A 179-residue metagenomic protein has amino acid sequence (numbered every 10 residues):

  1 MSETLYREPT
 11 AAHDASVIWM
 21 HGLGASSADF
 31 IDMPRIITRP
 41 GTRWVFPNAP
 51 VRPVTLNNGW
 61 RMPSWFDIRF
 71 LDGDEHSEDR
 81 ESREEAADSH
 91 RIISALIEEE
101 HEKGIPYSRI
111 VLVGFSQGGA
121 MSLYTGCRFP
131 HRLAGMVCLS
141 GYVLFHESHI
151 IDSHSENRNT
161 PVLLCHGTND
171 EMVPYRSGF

Functional and structural regions predicted by a protein language model:
S2-R109: Serine-hydrolase catalytic machinery in alpha/beta-hydrolase-like enzymes
S16, V45, V111, V137 (+1 more regions): A structural signal for isolated positions on well-ordered beta-strands in alpha/beta enzyme cores
M20-G22, S140, H166-G167: The conserved beta1-alpha1 loop
F30-M33, P174-F179: Short alpha-helix in the alpha/beta-hydrolase fold that links the catalytic acid
H101, P106-N157: Primarily recognizes the serine-hydrolase "nucleophile elbow" in alpha/beta-hydrolase and SGNH/GDSL folds
F145, T168-P174: Acidic catalytic loop of the alpha/beta-hydrolase fold
I151-S155, G167, G178: Juxtamembrane loop segments immediately following a transmembrane helix
R158, L163-H166, D170: Short beta-strand/loop motif that positions the catalytic acidic residue of the alpha/beta-hydrolase fold
